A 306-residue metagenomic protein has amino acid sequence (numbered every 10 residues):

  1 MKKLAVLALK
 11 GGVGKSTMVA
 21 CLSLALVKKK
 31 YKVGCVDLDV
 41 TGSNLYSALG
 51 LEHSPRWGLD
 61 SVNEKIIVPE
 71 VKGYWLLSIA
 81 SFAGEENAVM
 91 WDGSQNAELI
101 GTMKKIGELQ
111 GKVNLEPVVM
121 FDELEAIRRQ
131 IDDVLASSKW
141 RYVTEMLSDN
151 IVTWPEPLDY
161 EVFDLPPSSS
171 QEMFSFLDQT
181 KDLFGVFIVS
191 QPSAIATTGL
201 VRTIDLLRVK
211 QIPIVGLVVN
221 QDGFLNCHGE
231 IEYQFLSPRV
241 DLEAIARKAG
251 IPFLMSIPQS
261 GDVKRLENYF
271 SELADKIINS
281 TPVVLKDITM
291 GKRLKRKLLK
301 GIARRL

Functional and structural regions predicted by a protein language model:
K3-P69, S81-G84, M90-W91: Walker A/P-loop NTP-binding active-site region of P-loop NTPases, recognizing the glycine-rich GxxxxGKT/S
L4, V219, L225-P238, R265-N268 (+2 more regions): Non-catalytic, charged/low-complexity accessory segments that flank nucleotide-binding cores of NTPase families
G11, L45, L77, I100 (+5 more regions): Residue-level signature of catalytic and energy-coupling elements of molecular machines, predominantly ATP/GTP-dependent
A20, L24, K28, S47 (+4 more regions): Short, well-ordered alpha-helices that flank and scaffold nucleotide-derived cofactor binding pockets
E70-W75: Beta-strand-turn-beta hairpins that frame and shape the catalytic cleft of phosphate-ester-processing enzymes
S81-V89, Q95, L99, M103-S175: Switch II (G3) loop of P-loop NTPases
A126, S137-S256: Conserved catalytic-core segment of NTP-binding enzymes
A249, P258-L306: NTP-binding/hydrolysis catalytic cores, primarily Walker-type P-loop NTPases
